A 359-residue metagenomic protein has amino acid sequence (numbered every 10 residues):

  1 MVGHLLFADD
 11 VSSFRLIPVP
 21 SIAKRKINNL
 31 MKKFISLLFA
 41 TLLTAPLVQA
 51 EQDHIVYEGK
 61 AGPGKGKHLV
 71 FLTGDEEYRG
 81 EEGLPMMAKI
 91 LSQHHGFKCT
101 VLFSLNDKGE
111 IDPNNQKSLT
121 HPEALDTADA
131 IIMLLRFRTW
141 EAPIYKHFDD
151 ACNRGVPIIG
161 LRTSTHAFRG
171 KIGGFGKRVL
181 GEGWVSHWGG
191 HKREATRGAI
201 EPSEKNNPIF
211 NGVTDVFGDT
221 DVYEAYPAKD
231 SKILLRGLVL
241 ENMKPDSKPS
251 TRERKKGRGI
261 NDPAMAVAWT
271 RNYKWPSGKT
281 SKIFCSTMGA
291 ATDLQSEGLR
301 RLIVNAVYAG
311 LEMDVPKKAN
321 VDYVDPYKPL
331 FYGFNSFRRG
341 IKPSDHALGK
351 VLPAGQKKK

Functional and structural regions predicted by a protein language model:
L5-L6, L16, L30, L47: Leucine-biased recognition of intrinsically disordered, low-complexity hydrophobic segments
A8-V11: Short hydrophobic alpha-helical segments enriched in small aliphatic residues
V19-L30: Short, Lys/Arg-enriched N-terminal segments with co-localized hydrophobic residues within the first ~10-30 amino acids
S36-P46: Bacterial N-terminal signal peptides
E51-G64, E82-G83, Q93-H94, M243 (+1 more regions): Extracellular ligand-binding/catalytic regions of CAZymes and related secreted enzymes and adhesion modules
I55-K60, V70-L72, E76-G160, S164-H166: Helical hinge/lid and interdomain linker segments adjacent to catalytic or ligand-binding clefts that mediate domain
K65-G66, L161-T251, G257-G259, A319-K359: An acidic, glycine-rich "communication" segment
